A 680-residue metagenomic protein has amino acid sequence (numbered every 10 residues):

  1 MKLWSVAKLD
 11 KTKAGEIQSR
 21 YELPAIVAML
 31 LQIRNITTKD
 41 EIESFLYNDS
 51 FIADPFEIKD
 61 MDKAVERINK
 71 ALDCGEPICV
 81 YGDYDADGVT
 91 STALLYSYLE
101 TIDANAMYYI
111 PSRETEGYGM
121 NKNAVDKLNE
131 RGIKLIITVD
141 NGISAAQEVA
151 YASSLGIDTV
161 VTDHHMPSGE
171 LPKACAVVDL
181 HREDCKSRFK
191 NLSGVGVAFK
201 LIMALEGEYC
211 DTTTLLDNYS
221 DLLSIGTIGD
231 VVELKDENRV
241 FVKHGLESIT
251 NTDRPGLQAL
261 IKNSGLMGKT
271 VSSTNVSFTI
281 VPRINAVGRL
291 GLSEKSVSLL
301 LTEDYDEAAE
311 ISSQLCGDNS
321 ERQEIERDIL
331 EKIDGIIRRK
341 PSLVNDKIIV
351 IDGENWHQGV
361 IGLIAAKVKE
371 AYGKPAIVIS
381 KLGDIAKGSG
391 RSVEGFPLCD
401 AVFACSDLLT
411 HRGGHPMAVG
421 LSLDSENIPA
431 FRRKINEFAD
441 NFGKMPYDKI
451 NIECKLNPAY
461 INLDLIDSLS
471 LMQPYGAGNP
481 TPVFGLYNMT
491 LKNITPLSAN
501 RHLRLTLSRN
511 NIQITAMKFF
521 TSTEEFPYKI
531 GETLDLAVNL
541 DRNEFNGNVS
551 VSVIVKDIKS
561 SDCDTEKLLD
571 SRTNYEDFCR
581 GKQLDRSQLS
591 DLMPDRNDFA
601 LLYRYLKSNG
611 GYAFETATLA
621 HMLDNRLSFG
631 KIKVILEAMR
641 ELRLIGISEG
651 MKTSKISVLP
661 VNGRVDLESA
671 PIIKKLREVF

Functional and structural regions predicted by a protein language model:
M1-K2: Catalytic domains of riboflavin
A7-L135, L155, G207-A430, K455 (+1 more regions): Hydrophobic helix-and-loop "lid/oligomerization" segment in the mid-to-C-terminal part of catalytic domains
G88, R113-Y118, M166-S168, L623-L627: Short, small-residue-enriched loops and turns at beta-alpha junctions that line or gate enzyme active sites
L94, P172-C210, L216-I228, R596-D598: Short alpha-helices
L95, E100, N105, R239-I336 (+5 more regions): Acidic, two-metal ion nucleic-acid-processing modules in DNA metabolism proteins
V125, V149-A150, L636: Short amphipathic alpha-helical segments and helix-helix/interface helices
G132, V139-L192: Histidine/acidic-residue-rich, glycine-tolerant segments that coordinate divalent metal ions
